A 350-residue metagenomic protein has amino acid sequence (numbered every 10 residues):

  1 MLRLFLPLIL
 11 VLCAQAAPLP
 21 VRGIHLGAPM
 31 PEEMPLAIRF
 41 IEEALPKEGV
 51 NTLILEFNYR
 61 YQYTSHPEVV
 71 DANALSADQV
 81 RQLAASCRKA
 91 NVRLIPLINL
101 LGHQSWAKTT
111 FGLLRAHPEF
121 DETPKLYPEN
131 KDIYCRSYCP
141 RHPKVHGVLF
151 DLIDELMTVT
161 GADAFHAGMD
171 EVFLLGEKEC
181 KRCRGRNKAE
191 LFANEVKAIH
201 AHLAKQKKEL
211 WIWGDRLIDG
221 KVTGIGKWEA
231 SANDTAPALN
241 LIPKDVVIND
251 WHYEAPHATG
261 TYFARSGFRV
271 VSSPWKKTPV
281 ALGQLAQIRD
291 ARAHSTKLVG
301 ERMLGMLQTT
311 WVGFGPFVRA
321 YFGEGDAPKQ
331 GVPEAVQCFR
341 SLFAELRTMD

Functional and structural regions predicted by a protein language model:
M1-Q15: Sec-dependent N-terminal signal peptides
R22-E33, S65-A77, N130-G147, C180-L191 (+2 more regions): The substrate-binding groove and active-site-proximal loops of carbohydrate-active enzymes, especially glycoside
P31-P46, L149-I153, A255-T261, A281-S295: Short, acidic/polar
L36-R60, R93, V159-G161: Catalytic domains of carbohydrate-active enzymes, especially glycoside hydrolases
P46-Q79, S105, L175: Aromatic-lined carbohydrate-binding/catalytic grooves of carbohydrate-active enzymes
L101-E155, V271-S272: Active-site-adjacent "subsite" loops/lids of carbohydrate-active enzymes
R141-F268, P279: Active-site neighborhood of glycoside hydrolase catalytic domains
P274-D350: Substrate-binding cleft of secreted/luminal carbohydrate-active enzymes
